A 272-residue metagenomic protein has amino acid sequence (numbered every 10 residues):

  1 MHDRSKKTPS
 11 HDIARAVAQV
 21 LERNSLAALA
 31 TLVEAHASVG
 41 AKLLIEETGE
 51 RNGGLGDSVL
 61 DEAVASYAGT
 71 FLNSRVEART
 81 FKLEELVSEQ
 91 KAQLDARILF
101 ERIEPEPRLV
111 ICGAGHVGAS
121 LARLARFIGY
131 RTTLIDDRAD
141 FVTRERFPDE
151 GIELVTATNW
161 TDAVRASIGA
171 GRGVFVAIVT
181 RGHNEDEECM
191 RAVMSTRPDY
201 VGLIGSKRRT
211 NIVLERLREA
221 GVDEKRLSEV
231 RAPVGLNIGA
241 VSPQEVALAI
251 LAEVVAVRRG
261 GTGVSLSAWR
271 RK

Functional and structural regions predicted by a protein language model:
M1-D137, F141-T156, A166, A170-F175 (+3 more regions): Segments forming oxygen-rich coordination pockets for charged ligands
V117, E185, R209: Hydrophobic/small residue at the entry helix of a nucleotide-binding pocket
A122-R123, E187, R191: Alpha-helical segments flanking ligand/cofactor-binding loops in enzyme cores
Y130, P198, V222: Short phosphate-binding/catalytic loops that engage adenosine nucleotides
I135-D136, F175, V179-R181, R191-L217: ADP-ribose/adenylate-binding Rossmann-like module
A157-V164, N184: Conserved SAM/SAH-binding loop
I204-K272: Adenosine-phosphate binding glycine-rich loop
